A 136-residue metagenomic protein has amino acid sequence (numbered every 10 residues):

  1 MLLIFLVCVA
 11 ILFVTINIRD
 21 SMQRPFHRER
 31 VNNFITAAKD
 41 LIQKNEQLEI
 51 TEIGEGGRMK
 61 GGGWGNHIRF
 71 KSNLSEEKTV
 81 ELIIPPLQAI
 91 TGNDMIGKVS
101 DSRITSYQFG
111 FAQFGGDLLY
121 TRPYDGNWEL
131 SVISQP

Functional and structural regions predicted by a protein language model:
M1-G62: N-terminal leader/targeting segments
L2, A10, Q23, V31 (+4 more regions): Generic intrinsically disordered, low-complexity segments enriched for polar/acidic and small residues
A10, E46, S72, P85 (+3 more regions): Intrinsic-disorder/low-complexity peptide segments enriched for small residues
R30, F34-A37, L74-K78, P136: Residues that cap or initiate secondary-structure elements
E49-T51, R69, E81, Q108 (+1 more regions): Ser/Thr- (and often Asn-) enriched beta-sheet segments in non-cytosolic proteins
E52-T91: Terminal, regulation- and interaction-focused segments at domain boundaries
A89, N93-P136: Non-cytosolic head/periplasmic domains of membrane-anchored proteins
